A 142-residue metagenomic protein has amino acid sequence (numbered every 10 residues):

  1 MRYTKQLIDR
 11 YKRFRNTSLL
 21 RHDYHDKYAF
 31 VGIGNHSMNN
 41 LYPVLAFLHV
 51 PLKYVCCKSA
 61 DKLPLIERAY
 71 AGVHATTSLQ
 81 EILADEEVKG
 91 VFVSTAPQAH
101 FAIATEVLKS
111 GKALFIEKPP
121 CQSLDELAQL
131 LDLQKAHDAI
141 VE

Functional and structural regions predicted by a protein language model:
M1-Y70: N-terminal Rossmann-like dinucleotide-binding module
V31, C56, V93-S94, E117: Active-site-adjacent beta-strand anchor residues
M38-N39, A60, T76-L79, L124: Structural motif corresponding to alpha-helix initiation and N-cap regions
V50, G72-V73, K112, A139: Short glycine/serine/threonine/alanine-rich loop segments
Y54, H74, K89-G90, I140: Short, Asp-centered acidic motifs that coordinate Mg2+ and/or phosphate in catalytic or ligand-binding sites
H74-E86: Short acidic low-complexity segments
G90, A96, F101-E142: Beta-strand-loop-alpha-helix segment that lines the small-molecule cofactor/substrate pocket of alpha/beta enzymes
